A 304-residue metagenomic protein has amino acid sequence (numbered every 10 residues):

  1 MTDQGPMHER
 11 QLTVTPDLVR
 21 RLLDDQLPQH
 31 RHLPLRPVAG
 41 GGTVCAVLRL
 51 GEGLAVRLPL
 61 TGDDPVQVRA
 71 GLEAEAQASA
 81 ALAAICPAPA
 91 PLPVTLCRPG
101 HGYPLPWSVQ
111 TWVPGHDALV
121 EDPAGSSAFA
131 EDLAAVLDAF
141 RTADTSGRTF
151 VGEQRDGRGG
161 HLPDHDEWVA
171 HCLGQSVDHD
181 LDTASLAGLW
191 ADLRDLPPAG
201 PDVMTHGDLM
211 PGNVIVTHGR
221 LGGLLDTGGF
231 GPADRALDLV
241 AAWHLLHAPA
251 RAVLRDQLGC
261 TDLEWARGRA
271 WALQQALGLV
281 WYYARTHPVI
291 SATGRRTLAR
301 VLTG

Functional and structural regions predicted by a protein language model:
M1-Q29: Juxta-kinase regulatory segment immediately upstream of eukaryotic protein kinase catalytic domains
R21, Q77, A135, G188-A191 (+2 more regions): Generic recognition of well-ordered alpha-helical segments within structured catalytic/regulatory domains
H32-D164, Q175-V177, L181, A199: ATP-binding pocket architecture of kinase catalytic cores
T43, G229-P232, L237-G304: Helix-rich C-terminal or lid/interface subdomains of diverse kinases
T43-L50, V56, G188-L239: Active-site acidic catalytic loop and adjacent metal/ATP-binding pocket of ATP-dependent phosphoryl transfer enzymes
G51-L54, P87, G219, H244-A248 (+1 more regions): Short glycine/proline-enriched coil/turn segments at helix->beta-strand junctions
G152-D195, Q257, L263-R267, A292: Helical cap/lid subdomains and adjacent loops of hydrolase enzymes that gate the active-site channel and determine
